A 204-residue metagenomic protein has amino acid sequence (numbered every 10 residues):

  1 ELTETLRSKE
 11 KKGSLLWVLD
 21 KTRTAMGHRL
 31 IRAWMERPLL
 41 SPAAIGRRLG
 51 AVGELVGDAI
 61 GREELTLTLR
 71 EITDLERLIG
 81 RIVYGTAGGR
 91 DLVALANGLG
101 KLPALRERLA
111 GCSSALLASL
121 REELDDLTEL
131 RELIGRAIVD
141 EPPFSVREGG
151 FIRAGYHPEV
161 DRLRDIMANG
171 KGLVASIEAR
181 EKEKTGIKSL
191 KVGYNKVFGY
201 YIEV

Functional and structural regions predicted by a protein language model:
E1-V204: Alpha-helical bundle segments enriched in helix-capping/polar residues
